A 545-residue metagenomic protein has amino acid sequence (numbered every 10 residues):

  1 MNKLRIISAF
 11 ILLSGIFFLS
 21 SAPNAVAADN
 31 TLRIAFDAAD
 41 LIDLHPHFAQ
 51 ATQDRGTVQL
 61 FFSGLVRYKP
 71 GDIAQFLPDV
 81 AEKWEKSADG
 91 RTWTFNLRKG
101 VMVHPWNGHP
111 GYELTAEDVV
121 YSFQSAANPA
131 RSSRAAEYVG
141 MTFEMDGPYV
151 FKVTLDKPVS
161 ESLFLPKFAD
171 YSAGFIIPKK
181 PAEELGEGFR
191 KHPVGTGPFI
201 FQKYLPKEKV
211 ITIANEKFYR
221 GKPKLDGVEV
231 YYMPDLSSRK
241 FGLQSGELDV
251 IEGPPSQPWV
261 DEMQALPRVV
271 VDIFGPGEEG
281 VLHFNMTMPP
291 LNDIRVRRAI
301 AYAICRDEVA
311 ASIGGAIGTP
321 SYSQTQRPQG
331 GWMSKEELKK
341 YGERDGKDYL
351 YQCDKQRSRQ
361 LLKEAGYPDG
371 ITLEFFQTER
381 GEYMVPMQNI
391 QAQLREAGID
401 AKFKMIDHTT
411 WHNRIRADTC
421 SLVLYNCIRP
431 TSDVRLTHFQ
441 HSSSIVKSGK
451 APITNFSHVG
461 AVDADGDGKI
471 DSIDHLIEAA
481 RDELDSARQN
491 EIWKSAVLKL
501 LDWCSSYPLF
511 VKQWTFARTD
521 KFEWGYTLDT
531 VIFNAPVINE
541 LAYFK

Functional and structural regions predicted by a protein language model:
P23-V26, N96, R131-K180: Surface-exposed binding/hinge segments that line and control ligand-binding clefts or catalytic entry sites
D29, F36, T52, G56 (+4 more regions): Detector for C-terminal structural segments
R33, A116-Y121, V150-K152, G197-P198 (+9 more regions): Alpha-helical secondary-structure segments
A35-A88, Q124, H192-T196: N-terminal lobe/hinge region of extracytoplasmic solute-binding protein
A38-G56, V80, N107-P110, S162-S172 (+5 more regions): A structural "hinge/loop" feature
K69-G71, V159, K167-P223, G227 (+3 more regions): Gly/Pro-rich hinge or "lid" segments in bacterial periplasmic/extracellular proteins
E82-R131, K152, G242, P290-D293: Aromatic- and charge-enriched surface segment that lines or borders ligand/interaction sites
S125, E187, N215-E262, Q391 (+1 more regions): Ligand-site clamp/hinge motif
